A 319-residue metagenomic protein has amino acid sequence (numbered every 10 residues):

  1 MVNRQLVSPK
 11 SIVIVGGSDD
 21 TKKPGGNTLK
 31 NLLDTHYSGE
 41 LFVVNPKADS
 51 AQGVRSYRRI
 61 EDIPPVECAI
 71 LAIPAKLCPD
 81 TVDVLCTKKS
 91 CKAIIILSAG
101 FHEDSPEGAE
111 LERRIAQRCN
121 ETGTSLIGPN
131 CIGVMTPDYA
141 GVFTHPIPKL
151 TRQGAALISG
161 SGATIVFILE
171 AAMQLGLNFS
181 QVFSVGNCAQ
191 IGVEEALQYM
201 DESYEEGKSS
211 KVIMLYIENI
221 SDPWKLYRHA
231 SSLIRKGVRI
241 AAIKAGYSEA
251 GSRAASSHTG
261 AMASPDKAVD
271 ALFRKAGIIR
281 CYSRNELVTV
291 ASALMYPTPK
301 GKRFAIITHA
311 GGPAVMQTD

Functional and structural regions predicted by a protein language model:
M1-D319: Catalytic-core regions of core metabolic enzymes, especially those transforming organic acids/acyl-group intermediates
